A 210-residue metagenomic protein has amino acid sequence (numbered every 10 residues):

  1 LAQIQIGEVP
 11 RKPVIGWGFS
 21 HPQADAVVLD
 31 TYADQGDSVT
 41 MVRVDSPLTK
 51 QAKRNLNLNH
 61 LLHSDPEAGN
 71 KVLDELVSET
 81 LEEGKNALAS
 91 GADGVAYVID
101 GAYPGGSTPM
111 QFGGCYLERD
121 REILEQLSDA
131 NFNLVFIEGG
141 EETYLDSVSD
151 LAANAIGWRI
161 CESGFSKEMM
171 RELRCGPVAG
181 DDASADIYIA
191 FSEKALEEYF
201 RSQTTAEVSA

Functional and structural regions predicted by a protein language model:
L1-I15, H21-D25, L29-A210: Active-site loop segments of alpha/beta catalytic cores
